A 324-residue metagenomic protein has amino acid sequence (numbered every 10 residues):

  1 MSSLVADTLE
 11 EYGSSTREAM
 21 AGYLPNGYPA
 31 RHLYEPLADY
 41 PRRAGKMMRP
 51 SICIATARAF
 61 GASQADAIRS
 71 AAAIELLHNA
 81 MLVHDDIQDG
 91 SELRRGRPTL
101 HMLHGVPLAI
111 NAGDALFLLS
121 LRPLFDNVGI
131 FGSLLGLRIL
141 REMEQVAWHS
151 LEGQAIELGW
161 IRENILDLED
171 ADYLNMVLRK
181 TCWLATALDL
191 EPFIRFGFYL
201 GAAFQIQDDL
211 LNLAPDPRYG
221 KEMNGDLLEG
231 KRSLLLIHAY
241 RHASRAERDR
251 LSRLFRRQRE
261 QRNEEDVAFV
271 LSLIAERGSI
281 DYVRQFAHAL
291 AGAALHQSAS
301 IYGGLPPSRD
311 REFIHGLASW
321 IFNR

Functional and structural regions predicted by a protein language model:
M1-R324: All-alpha prenyltransferase/terpene-synthase fold signal
